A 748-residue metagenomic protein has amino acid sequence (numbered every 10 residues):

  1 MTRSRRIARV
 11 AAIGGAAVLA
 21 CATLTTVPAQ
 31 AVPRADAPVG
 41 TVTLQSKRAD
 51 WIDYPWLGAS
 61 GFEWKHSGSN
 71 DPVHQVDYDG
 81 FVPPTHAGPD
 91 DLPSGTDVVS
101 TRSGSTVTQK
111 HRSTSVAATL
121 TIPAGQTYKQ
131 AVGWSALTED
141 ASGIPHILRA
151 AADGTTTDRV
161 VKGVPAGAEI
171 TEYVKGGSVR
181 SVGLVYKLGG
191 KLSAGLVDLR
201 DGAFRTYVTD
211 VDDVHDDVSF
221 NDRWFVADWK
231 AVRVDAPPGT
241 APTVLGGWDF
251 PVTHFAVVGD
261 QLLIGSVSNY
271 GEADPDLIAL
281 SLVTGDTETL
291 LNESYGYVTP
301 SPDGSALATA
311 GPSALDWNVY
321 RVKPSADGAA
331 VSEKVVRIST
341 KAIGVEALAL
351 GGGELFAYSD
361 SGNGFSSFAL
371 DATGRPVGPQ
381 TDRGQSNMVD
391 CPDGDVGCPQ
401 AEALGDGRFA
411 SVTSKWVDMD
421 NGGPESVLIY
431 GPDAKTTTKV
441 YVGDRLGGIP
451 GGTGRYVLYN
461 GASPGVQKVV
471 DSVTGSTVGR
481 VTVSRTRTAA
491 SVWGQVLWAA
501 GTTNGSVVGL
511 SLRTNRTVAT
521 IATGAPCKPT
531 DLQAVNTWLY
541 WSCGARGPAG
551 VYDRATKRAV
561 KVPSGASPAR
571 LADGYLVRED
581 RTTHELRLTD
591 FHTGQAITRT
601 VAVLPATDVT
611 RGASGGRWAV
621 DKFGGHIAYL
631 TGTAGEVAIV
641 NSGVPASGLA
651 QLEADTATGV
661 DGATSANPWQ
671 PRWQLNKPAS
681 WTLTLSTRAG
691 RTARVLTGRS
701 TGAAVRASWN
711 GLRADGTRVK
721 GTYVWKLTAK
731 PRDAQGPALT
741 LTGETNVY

Functional and structural regions predicted by a protein language model:
M1-P33: Secretory targeting and sorting signals
A31-P55, G61-G95, S100-G125, D140-A168 (+10 more regions): Surface-exposed loop/turn elements that mediate protein-protein interactions on large endomembrane-trafficking
K47-G58, P89-S94, T127-Q130, E172-S178 (+10 more regions): Structural signature of eukaryotic scaffold interfaces centered on beta-propeller domains
F62, F225, L539-W541, P668-K677 (+1 more regions): Aromatic/hydrophobic beta-strand junction motif of beta-rich domains
A342-G344, A638-P668, E744-Y748: Short, compositionally biased P/S/T/A/G/V-rich stretches that sit at domain boundaries
R554, T728-Y748: C-terminal tail/sorting-segment detector
R691-R718: Glycine-centered tight-turn motifs at strand-turn-strand junctions
V719-A729: A short tyrosine-centered beta-strand micro-motif
